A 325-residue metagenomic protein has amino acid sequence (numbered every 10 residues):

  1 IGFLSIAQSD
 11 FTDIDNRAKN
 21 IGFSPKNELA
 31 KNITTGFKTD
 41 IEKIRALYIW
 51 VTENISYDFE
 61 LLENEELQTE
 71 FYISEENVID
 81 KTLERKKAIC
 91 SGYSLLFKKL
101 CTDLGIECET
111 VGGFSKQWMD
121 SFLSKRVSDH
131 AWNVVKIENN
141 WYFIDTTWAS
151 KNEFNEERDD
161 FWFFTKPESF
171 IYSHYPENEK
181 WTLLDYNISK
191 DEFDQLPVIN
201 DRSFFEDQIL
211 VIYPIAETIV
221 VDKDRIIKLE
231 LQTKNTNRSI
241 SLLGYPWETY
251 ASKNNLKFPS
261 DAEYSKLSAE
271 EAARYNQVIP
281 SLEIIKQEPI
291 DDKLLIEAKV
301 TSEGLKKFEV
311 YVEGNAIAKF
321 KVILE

Functional and structural regions predicted by a protein language model:
I1-S9: Bacterial Sec-dependent N-terminal signal peptides
G2, L29, I33, V134 (+1 more regions): A generic structural signal for ordered secondary structure
S9-I89: Secondary-structure boundary elements
R17-S24, L100-G105, S281, P289: Generic detector of solvent-exposed, compositionally biased contiguous segments
K87-K98, D224-K228: Generic detector of contiguous secondary-structure segments
S94-F170: Hydrophobic/aromatic-rich core segments of domains that either
N152-E325: Alpha-helical and coiled-coil interaction segments, frequently adjacent to or embedded within charge-biased
